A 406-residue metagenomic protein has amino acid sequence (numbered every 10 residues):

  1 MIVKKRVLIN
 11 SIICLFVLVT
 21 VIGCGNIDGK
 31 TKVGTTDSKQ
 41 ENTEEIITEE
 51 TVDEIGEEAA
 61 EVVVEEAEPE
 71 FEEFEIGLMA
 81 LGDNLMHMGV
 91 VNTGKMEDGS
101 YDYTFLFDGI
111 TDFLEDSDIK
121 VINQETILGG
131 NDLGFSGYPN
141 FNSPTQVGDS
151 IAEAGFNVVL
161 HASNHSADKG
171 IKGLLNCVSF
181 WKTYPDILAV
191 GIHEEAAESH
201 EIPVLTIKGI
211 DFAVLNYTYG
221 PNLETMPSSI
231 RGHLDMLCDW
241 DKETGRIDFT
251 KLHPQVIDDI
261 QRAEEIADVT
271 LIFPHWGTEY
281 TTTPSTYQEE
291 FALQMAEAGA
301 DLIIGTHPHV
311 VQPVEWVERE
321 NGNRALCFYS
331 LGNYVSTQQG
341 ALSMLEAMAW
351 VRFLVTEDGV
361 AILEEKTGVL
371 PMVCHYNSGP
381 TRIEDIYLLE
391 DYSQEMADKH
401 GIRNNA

Functional and structural regions predicted by a protein language model:
M1-K5: N-terminal secretory signal peptides that target proteins for export/translocation
R6-G29: Sec-dependent N-terminal signal peptides of Gram-positive bacterial secreted proteins and lipoproteins
S11-I13, V17, D37, I46 (+2 more regions): Enrichment for repetitive, rod-forming helical segments
C24-G29, E45, E49, D53-A406: Acidic, metal/ion-coordinating pockets
T31-T35: Ser/Thr/Pro/Gly-rich low-complexity linker/stalk segments immediately outside membranes or between
